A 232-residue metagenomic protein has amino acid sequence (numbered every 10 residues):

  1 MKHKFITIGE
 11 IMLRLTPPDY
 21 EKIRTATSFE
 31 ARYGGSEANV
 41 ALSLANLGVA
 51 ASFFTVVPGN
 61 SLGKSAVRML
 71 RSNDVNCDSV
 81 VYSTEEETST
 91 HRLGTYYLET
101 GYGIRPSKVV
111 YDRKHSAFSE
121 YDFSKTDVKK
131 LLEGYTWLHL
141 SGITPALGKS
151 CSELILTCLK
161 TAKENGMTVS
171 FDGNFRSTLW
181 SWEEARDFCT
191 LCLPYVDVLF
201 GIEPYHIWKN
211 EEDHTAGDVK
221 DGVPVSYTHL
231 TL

Functional and structural regions predicted by a protein language model:
M1-S79, Y102-I104, F123: Glycine-rich phosphate/adenosyl-contacting loop at the front of the ribokinase-like
T7-I8, S79, Y111, S170-F171 (+1 more regions): General beta-strand structural signal in soluble alpha/beta enzymes
L13, P17, R71, V75-D78 (+6 more regions): Generic secondary-structure signature for well-ordered alpha-helical cores
T25, G63-K64, S89-T90, W180-W182 (+1 more regions): Short Asp/Glu-rich motifs
F29-E30, K114-E120, L147-G148, F175-W180: Short, flexible loop segments at the rims of nucleotide/cofactor-binding pockets, characterized by
A50, F54-G142: Conserved N-terminal subdomain of the carbohydrate kinase-like
W137, I143-V225: Conserved beta-alpha-beta core of the PfkB/ribokinase-like small-molecule kinase fold
T228-L232: Conserved small/polar residues in nucleotide/adenosyl-binding loops
